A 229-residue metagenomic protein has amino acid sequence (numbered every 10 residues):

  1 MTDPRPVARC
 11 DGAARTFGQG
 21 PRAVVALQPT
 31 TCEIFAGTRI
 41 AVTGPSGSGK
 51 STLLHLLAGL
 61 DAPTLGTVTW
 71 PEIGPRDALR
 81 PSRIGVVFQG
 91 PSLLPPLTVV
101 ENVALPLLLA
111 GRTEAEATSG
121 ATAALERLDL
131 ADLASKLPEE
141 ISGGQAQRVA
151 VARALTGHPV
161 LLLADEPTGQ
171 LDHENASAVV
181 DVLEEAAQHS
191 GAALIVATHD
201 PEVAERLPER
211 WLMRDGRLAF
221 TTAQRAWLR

Functional and structural regions predicted by a protein language model:
P21, P71-G85: ABC ATPase NBD coupling module
A58: Helix-to-loop junction immediately C-terminal to a conserved catalytic motif
L97-L105: Short coil-to-helix segment of the ABC ATPase nucleotide-binding domain corresponding to the Q-loop/switch region
A115-D132: Conserved ABC ATPase "signature" region
L130, A134, A154-L155: ABC ATPase C-loop
K136-E139, G157, S190: Conserved signature/switch motifs of ABC ATPase nucleotide-binding domains
L137-I141, Q145-Q147: Conserved ABC ATPase signature
L162-D165: Catalytic Walker B motif of ABC-type/P-loop ATPase nucleotide-binding domains
